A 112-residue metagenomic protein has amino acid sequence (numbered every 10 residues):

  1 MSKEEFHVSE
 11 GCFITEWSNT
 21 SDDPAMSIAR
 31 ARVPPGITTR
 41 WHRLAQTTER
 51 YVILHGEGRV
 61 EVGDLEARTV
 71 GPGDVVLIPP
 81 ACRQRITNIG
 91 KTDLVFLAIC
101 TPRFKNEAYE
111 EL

Functional and structural regions predicted by a protein language model:
M1-M26, R40, A108-L112: A short, N-terminal "cap"/entry segment at the start of jelly-roll beta-barrel domains of the cupin/DSBH fold
E16, A29-A45: Conserved short histidine dyad/triad with adjacent acidic residue
D22, P80-N106: Ligand-binding loop in jelly-roll beta-barrel domains
I37, Q46-T47, E66, C82-R83 (+1 more regions): A generic "binding-loop/recognition-motif" signal
Q46-T48, V52-G58, G63: Glycine- and acidic-residue-biased ligand/ion/polar-headgroup-sensing regions
L65-P80: Short acidic-glycine-tyrosine-enriched beta hairpin
